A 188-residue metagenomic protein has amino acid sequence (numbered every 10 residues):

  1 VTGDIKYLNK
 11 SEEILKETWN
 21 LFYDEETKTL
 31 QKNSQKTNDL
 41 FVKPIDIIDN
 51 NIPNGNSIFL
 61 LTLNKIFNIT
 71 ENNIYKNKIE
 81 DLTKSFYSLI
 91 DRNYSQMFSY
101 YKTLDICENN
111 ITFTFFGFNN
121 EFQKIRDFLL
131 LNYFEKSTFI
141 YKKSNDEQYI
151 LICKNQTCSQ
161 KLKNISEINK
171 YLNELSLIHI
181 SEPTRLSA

Functional and structural regions predicted by a protein language model:
V1-L177, S181, A188: Glycan-recognition and catalytic cores of secretory/periplasmic carbohydrate-active enzymes
